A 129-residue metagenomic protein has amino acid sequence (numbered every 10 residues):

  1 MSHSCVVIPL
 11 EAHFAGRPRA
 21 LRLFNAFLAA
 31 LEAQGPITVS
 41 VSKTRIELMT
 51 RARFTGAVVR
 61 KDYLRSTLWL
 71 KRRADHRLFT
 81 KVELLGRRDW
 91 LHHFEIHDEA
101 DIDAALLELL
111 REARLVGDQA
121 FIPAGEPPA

Functional and structural regions predicted by a protein language model:
M1-A129: Charge-dense, helix-prone N-terminal extensions
